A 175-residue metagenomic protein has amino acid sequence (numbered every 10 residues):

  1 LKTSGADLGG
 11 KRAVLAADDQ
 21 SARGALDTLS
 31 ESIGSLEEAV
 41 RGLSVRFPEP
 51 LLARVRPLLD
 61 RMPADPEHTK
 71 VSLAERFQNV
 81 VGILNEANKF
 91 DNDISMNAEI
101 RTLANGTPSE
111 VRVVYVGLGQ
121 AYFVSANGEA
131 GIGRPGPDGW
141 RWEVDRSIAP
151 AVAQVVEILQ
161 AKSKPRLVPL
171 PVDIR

Functional and structural regions predicted by a protein language model:
L1-N88: Charged heptad-repeat coiled-coil "stalk" segments of single-pass membrane proteins that scaffold or bridge
A17, G24, E31, V45 (+8 more regions): Generic preference for flexible, low-structure residues
D65-G119: Soluble extracytoplasmic domains of inner/organellar membrane proteins
D93, I100-R175: Long mid-to-C-terminal scaffolding/interaction modules that assemble large complexes
